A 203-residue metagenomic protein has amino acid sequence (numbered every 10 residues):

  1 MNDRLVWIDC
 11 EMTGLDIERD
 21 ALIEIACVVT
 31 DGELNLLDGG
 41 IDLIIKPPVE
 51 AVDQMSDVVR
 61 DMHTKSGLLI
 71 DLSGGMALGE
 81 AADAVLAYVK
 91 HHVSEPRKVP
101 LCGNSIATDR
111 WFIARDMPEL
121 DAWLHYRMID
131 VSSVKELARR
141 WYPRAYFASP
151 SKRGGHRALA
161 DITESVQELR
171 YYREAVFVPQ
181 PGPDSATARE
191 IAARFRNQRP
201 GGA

Functional and structural regions predicted by a protein language model:
M1-I8, M12-L101, P150, Q198-A203: Conserved non-catalytic scaffold segment of RNase H-like nuclease domains
N2, L22, W111-A114, W123 (+3 more regions): Catalytic phosphate/metal-binding cores of nucleic-acid and nucleotide-processing enzymes, i.e., regions that mediate
K46-V52, S56-V59, T64, V131-Q167: Active-site-proximal helix-loop-helix substrate-binding element of RNase H-like nuclease domains
A81-V85, D109, S165: Alpha-helical packing segments of well-folded alpha/beta enzyme cores
H92-V93, T108-R127: Substrate-recognition/cap helix-loop segment adjacent to the acidic, metal-dependent catalytic center of Asp-based
C102-A107: Short, well-ordered beta-to-alpha junction loops that form the rim of enzyme active sites and present histidine/acidic
D121-H125, A145-S149, F177-D184: Short conserved catalytic/interaction loops centered on acidic-Pro-aromatic/His motifs
K152, H156-A203: Acidic two-metal-ion nuclease catalytic site recognized across multiple nuclease folds, prominently DnaQ/RNase D-T
